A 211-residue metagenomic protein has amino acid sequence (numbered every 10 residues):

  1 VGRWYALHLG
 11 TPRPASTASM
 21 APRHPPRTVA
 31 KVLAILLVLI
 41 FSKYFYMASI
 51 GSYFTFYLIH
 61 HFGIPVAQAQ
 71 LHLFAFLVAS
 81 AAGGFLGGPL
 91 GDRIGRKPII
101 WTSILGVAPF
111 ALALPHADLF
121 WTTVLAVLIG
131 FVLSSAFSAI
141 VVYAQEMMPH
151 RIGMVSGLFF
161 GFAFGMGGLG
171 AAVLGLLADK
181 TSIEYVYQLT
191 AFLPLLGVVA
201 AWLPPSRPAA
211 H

Functional and structural regions predicted by a protein language model:
V1-S16, A200-P205: C-terminal membrane-cytosol helix-exit motif in multi-pass small-molecule transporters
V29-A82: Extracytoplasmic gate region of multi-pass secondary transporters
G63, G95, H116-D118, P149 (+1 more regions): Helix-breaking motifs and short loop linkers at transmembrane-helix boundaries and internal kinks in secondary membrane
G83-G95, A178-D179: Helix-to-loop junctions at the C-terminal end of transmembrane segments in multipass secondary transporters
P98-A113, Q188-A191: Structural signature of the two symmetry-related core transmembrane helices
F120-I129: Paired small-residue
S135-M148: Intracellular juxtamembrane helix-capping segments at the cytosolic ends of symmetry-related transmembrane helices
Q145-I183: A late C-terminal transmembrane helix in Major Facilitator Superfamily
